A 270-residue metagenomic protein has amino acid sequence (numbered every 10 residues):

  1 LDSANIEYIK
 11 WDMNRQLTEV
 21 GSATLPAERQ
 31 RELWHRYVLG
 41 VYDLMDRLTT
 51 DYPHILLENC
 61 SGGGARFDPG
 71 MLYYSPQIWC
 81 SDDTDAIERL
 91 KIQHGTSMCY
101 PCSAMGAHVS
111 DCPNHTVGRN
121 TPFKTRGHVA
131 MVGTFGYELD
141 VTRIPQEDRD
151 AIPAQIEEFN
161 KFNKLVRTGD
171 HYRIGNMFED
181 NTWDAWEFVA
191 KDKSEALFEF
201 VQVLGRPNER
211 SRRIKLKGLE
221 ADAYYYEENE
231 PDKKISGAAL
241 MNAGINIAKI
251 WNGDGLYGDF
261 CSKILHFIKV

Functional and structural regions predicted by a protein language model:
D2, H35-T142: Glycan-recognition surfaces
D12, L57, A130, F198 (+1 more regions): Conserved, mostly hydrophobic/aromatic
M13-Q16, C60-G64, V203: Active-site beta-loop-alpha junctions enriched in small/polar residues
R15-Y42, I87: Aromatic- and acidic-residue-enriched carbohydrate-binding clefts of CAZyme catalytic domains
K124-G175: Catalytic cores of secreted or luminal carbohydrate-active enzymes
F178-E220: Carbohydrate-binding surface patches
L204-V270: C-terminal beta-sandwich/jelly-roll accessory domains of carbohydrate-active enzymes
